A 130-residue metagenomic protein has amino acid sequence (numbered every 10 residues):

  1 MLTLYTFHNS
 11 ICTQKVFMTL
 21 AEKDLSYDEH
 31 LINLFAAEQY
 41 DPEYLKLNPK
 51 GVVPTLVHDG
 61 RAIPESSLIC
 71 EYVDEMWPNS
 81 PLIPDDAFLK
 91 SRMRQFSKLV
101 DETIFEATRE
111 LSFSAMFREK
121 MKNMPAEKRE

Functional and structural regions predicted by a protein language model:
M1-R129: GST-like domain detector, emphasizing the conserved glutathione-binding G-site in the N-terminal thioredoxin-like
